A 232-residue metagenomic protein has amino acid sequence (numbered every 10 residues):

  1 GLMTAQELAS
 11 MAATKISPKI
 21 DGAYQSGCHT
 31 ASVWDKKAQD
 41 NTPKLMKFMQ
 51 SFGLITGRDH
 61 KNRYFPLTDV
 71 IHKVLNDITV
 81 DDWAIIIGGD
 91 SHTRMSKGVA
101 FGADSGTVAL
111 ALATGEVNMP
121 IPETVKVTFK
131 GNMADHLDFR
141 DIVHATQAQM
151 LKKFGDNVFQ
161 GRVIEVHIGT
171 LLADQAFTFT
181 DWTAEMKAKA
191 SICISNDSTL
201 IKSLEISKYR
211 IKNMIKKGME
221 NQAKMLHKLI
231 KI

Functional and structural regions predicted by a protein language model:
G1-I232: Fe-S-dependent hydro-lyases/dehydratases of central metabolism
